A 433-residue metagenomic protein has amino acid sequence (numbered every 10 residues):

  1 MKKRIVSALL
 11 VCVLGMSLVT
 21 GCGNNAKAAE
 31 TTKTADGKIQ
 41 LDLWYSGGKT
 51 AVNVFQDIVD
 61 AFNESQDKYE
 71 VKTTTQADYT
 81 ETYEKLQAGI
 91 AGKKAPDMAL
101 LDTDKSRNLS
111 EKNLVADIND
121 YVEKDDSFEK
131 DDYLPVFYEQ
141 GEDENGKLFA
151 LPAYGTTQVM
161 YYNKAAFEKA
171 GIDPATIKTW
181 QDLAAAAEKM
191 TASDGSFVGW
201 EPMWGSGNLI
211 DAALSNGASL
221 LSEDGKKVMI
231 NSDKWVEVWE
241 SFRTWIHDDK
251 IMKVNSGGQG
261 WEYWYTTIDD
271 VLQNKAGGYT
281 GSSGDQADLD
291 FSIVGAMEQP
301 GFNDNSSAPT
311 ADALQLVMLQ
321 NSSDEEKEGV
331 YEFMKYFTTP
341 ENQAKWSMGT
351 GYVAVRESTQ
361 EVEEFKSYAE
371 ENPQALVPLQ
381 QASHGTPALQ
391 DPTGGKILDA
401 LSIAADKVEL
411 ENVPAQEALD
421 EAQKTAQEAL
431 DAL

Functional and structural regions predicted by a protein language model:
M1-L41, D60, E64, E417-D420 (+1 more regions): Short, low-complexity disordered leader/linker segments with a strong preference for bacterial N-terminal type II
D36-G48, Y69-T74, M98, F149 (+1 more regions): Short, well-ordered beta-strand elements
A61-Y133, K169-G171, I268-L272, G277-G278 (+3 more regions): Extracytoplasmic "Venus flytrap"/periplasmic binding protein-like
E64-S65, K72, L289-V353: Extracytoplasmic/periplasmic substrate-recognition and gating elements
A88, D97, S127-A166, F197-V198 (+3 more regions): A structural signal for short loop-to-beta-strand junctions that line the ligand-binding cleft of periplasmic/secreted
T103-T157, Q181, G295, E364-A369 (+1 more regions): Hinge/lid segment of periplasmic solute-binding proteins
A186-K189, K227-G260: Glycine-centered hinge/linker elements that transmit conformational signals in sensory and ligand-binding systems
M348-A400, K407: Long, aromatic- and glycine/proline-rich binding clefts that accommodate carbohydrate-like moieties
